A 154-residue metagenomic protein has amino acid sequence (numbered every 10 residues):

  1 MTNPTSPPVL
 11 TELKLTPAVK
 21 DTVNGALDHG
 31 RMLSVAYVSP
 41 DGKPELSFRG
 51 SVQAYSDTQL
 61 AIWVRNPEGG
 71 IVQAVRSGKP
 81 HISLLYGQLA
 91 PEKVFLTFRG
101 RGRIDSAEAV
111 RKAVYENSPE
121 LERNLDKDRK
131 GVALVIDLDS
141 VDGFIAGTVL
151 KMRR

Functional and structural regions predicted by a protein language model:
M1-R154: Binding-site signature for planar aromatic cofactors or substrates
